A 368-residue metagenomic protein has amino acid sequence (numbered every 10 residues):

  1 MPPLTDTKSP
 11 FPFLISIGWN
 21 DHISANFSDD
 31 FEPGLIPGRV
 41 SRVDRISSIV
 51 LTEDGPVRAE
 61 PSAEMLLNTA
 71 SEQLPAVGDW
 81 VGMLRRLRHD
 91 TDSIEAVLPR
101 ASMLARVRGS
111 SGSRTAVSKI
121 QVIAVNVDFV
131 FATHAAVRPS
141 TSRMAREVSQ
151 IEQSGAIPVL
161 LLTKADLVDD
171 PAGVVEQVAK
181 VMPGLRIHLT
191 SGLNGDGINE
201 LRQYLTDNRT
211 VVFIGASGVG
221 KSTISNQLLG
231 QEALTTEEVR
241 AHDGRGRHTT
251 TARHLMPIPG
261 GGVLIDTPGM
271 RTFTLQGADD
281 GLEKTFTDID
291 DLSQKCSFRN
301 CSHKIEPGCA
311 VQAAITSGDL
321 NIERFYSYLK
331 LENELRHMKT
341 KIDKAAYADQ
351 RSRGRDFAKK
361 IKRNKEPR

Functional and structural regions predicted by a protein language model:
M1-L14, G34, E60, E64 (+6 more regions): Helix-rich effector regions associated with P-loop NTPase G domains
R39-R42, R85, A96: A residue-level detector for short acidic-glycine micro-motifs
I46-V50: Short aromatic-glycine-enriched beta-strand elements
V130-A136, L161-T163: Conserved beta-strand segments of the P-loop GTPase G domain that flank and frequently precede/overlap
P139-G155, A313: Amphipathic helical hotspot of TIR/SEFIR-family domains
I157, K164-V219: Canonical P-loop GTPase G-domain recognition
K221-E237: A conserved segment at the C-terminal end of the G1
